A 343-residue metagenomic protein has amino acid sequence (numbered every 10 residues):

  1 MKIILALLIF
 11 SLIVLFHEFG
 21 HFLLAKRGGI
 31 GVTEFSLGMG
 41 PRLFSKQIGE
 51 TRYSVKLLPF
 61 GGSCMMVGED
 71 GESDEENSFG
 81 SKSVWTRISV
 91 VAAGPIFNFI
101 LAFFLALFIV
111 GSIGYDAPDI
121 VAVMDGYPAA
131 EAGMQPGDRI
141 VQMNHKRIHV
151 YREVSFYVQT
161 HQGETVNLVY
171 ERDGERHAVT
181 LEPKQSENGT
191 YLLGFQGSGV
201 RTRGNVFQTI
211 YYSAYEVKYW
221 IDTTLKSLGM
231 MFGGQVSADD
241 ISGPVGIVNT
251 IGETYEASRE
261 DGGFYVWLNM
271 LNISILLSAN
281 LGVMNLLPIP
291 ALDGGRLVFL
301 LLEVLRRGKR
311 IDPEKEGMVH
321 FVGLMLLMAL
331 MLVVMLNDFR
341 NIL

Functional and structural regions predicted by a protein language model:
I3-E75, M284-L292, L297-L305: Small-residue-rich helix-interface/hinge motifs
I3-L8, I88-S89, I100, M270-S274: Hydrophobic alpha-helical transmembrane segments
F10-V14, M65, N98, A102 (+2 more regions): Alpha-helical transmembrane segments of multi-pass membrane proteins
R27, T51-S54, L58-A122, G323: Internal alpha-helical transmembrane segments
G28-T33, I113-E131, Q135: Alpha-helical transmembrane signal-anchor/signal-peptide segments
S78, K82, S186-L281, V298-V322 (+1 more regions): Functional transmembrane alpha-helices
A129-Y151, V217: Conserved PDZ fold ligand-binding element
Q135, V141-Q142, F156-S198: PDZ-domain C-terminal substructure recognizer with occasional recognition of PDZ-binding tails
